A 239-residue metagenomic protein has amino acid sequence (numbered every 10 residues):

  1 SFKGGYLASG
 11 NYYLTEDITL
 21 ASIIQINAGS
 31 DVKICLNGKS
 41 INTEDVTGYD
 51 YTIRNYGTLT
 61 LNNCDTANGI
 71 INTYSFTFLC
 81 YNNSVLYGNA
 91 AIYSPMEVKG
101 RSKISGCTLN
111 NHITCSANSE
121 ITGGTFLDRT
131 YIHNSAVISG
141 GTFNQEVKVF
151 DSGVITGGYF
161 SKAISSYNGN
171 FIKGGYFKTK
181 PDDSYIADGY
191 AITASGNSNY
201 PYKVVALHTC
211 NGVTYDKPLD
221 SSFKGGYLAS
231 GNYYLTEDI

Functional and structural regions predicted by a protein language model:
S1-L7, G140-G141, G157-G158, K162-S165 (+1 more regions): Extracellular/surface-exposed low-complexity segments
G10, D17, G29-D31, N37 (+9 more regions): Tight coil/turn sites that cap or link beta-strands
G10-V32, L36-D45, A90, F143 (+1 more regions): N-terminal extracellular ligand-recognition/capping segment immediately after the signal peptide
T19-K33, N42-N62, N72-N82, P95-V98 (+2 more regions): Extracellular beta-strand-rich solenoid/capping regions of secreted or surface-exposed proteins that bind or remodel
G29, G57, S84, S102 (+9 more regions): Periodic glycine anchor positions in long extracellular repeat architectures
G38-G48, N62-Y74, N83-S94, S105-N111 (+4 more regions): Beta-strand-rich solenoid/repeat architectures in extracellular/passenger domains of polysaccharide-targeting enzymes
I53-R54, T77-L79, P95-K99, I113-S116 (+3 more regions): Low-complexity, polar/charged sequence tracts that form flexible coils or short amphipathic helices and often embed
L86-I92, G124, L219-S221, G226-I239: Intrinsically disordered, low-complexity linker/propeptide segments enriched in Ser/Thr/Gly/Pro and acidic residues
